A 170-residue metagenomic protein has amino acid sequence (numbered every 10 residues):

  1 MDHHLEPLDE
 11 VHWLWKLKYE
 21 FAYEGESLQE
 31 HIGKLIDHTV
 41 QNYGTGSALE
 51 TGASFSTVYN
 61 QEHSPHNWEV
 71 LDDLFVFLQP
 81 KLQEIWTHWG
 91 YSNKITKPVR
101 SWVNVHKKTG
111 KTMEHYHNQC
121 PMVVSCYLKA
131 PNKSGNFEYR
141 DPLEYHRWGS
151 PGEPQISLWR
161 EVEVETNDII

Functional and structural regions predicted by a protein language model:
M1-Y91, K111: Non-heme Fe(II)/2-oxoglutarate
D9-W15, K97-V99, C120-M122: Residues at beta-strand starts and edge strands
V76, P80, R100-V103, K107: Non-catalytic, conserved peripheral segments adjacent to functional cores
G90-S101: A short coil-to-beta-strand element that immediately follows conserved catalytic motifs
W102-I170: Catalytic core of non-heme Fe(II) oxygenases with the double-stranded beta-helix
